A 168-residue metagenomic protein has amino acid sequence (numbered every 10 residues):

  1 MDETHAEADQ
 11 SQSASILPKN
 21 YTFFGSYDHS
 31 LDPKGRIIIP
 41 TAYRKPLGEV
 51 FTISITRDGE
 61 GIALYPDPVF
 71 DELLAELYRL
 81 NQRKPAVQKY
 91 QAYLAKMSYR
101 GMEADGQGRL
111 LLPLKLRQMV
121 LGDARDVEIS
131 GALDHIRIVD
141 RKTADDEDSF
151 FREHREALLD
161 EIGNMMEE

Functional and structural regions predicted by a protein language model:
M1-H29, P33-K34, A42-Q107, L114-E168: Flexible "stalk/tail and boundary" regions
